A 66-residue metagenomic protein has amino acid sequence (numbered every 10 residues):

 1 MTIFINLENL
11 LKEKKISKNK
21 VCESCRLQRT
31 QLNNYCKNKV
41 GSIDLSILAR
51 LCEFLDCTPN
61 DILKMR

Functional and structural regions predicted by a protein language model:
M1-S17: A short, Lys/Arg-rich alpha-helix, primarily the initiator
F4, N19, D44-L48: Short alpha-helical elements of helix-turn-helix
L11, C22, C52: The alpha-helix within a helix-turn-helix
K20, Q31, D61: Residues in the helix-turn-helix
L27-S42: Recognition helix of helix-turn-helix/homeodomain-like DNA-binding domains that insert into the DNA major groove
N34, L63-R66: Short, charged recognition helix plus adjacent turn of helix-turn-helix-like nucleic-acid-binding domains
S46-D61: DNA major-groove recognition helix of helix-turn-helix/homeodomain DNA-binding modules
